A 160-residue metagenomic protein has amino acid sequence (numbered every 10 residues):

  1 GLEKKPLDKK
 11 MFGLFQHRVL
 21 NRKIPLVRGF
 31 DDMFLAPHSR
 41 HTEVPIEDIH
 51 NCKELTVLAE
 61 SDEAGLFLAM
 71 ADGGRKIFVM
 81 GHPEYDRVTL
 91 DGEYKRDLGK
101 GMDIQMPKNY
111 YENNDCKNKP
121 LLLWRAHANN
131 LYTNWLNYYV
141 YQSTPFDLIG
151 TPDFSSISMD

Functional and structural regions predicted by a protein language model:
L2-V88, S156-M159: Pocket-forming structural segment of enzyme catalytic cores
P83-D160: Acyltransferase
